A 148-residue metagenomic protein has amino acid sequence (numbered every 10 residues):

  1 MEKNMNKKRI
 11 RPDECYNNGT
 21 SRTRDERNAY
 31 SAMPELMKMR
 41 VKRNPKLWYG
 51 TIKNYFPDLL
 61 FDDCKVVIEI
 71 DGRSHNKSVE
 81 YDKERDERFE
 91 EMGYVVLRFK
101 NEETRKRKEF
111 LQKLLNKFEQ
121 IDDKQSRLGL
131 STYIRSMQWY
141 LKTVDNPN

Functional and structural regions predicted by a protein language model:
M1-R43, Q125-N148: Solvent-exposed, charged helical/coil patches that constitute nucleic-acid or partner-interaction surfaces
I10, I52, I68-I70, I121 (+1 more regions): Weak global preference for isoleucine
T23-R24, G50, E80: Conserved phosphate-coordination/catalytic loops
P34-C64: Active-site metal-binding core of divalent-cation-utilizing nuclease and nuclease-like domains
N54-P57, D62-K117: Basic, amphipathic alpha-helical patches used to engage nucleic acids or provide basic targeting signals, exemplified
K113-L128: C-terminal alpha-helix
